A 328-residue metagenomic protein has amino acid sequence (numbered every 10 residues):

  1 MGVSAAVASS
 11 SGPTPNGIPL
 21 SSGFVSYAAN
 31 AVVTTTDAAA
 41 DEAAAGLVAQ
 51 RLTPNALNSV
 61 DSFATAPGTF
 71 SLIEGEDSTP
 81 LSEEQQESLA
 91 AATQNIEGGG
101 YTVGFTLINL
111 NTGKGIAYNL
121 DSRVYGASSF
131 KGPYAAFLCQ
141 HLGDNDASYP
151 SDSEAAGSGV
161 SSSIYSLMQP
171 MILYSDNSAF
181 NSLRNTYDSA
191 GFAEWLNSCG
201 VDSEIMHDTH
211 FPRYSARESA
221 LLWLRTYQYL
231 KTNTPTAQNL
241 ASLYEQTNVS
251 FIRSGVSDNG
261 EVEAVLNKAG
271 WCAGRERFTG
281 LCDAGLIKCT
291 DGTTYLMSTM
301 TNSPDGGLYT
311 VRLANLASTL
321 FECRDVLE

Functional and structural regions predicted by a protein language model:
M1-N16: Gram-positive cell-envelope targeting signals
V3, A28, V32, T36-A39: Composition-driven recognition of long, low-complexity, acid-poor segments enriched in small hydrophobic and small
G12, G17-S26, V33, A44-T112 (+2 more regions): Penicillin-recognizing serine hydrolase domain
G113, R123-D152, M171, M297: Active-site SXXK
I116-S122, S175: Short amphipathic alpha-helical segments at helix-loop
L120-Y125, A156-S161, H207-A216: A glycine-rich, coil/turn loop motif that links secondary-structure elements
S129-A135, N177, A216-A220: Short alpha-helical patches at coil-to-helix transitions and adjacent helical residues in well-structured domains
D146-F192, D202-S203: Conserved catalytic neighborhood of penicillin-recognizing serine enzymes
